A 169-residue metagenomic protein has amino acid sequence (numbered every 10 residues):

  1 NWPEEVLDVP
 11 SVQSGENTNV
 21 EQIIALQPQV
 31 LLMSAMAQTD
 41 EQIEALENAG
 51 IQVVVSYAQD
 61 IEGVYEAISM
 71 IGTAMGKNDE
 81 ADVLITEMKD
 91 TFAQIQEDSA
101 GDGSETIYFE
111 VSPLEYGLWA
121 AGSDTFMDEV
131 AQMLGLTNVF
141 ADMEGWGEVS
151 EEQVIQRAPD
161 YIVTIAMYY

Functional and structural regions predicted by a protein language model:
N1-L26, V30-M36: A short, structured surface patch at a secondary-structure boundary
N1-W2, L118-W146: Alpha-helical, coiled-coil/dimerization segments enriched in small aliphatic residues
L7-D8, A49-G50, L134: Short, structured coil segments at secondary-structure junctions
S14, M33, S56, A141 (+1 more regions): Short beta-strand and adjacent tight-turn residues that come in two discontinuous sequence segments and form the edges
N19-Q27, V149-A158: Short helices/loops that flank or line small-molecule/ion binding pockets
L26-L31, Q52, R157-V163: Alpha-to-beta junction loops
A35-M36, V111, M143-W146, Y161 (+1 more regions): Short secondary-structure boundary segments
D40-Y116, T137-D142: Extracytoplasmic substrate-binding proteins
